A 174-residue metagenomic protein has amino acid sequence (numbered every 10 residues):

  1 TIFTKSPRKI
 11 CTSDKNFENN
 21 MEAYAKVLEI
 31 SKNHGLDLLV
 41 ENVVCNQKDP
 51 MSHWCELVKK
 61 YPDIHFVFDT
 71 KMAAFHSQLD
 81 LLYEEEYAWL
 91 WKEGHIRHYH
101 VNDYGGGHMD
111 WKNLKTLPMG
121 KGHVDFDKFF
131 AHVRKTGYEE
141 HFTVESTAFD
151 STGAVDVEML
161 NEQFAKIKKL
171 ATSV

Functional and structural regions predicted by a protein language model:
T1-F68: Active-site acidic/histidine proton-transfer and metal-coordination neighborhood in alpha/beta enzyme cores
A25-K26, M51-F68, A74-V174: Histidine-acidic metal/acid-base catalytic patches
